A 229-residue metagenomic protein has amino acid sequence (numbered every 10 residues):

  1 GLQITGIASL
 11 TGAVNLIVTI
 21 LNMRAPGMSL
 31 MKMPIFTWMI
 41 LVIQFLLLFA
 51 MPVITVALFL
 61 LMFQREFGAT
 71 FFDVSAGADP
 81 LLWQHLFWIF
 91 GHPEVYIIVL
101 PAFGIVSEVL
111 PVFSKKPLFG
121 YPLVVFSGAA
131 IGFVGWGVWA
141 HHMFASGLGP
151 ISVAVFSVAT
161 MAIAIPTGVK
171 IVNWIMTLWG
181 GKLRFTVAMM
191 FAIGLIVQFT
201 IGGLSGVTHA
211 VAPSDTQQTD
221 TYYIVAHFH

Functional and structural regions predicted by a protein language model:
G1-F228: Membrane-embedded and interfacial regions of multi-pass energy-transducing membrane proteins
